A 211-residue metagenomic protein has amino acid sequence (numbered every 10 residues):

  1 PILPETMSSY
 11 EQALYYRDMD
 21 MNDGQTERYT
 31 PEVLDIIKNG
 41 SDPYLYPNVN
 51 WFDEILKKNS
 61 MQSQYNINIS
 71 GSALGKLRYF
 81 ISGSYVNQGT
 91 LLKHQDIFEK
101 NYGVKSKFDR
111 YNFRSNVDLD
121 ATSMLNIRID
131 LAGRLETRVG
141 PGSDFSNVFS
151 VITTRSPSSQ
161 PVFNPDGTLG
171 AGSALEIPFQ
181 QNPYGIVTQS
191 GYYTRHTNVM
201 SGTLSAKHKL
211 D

Functional and structural regions predicted by a protein language model:
P1-M200, S205-K209: Membrane-proximal, glycine/serine-rich, low-complexity loop/turn segments characteristic of large bacterial
